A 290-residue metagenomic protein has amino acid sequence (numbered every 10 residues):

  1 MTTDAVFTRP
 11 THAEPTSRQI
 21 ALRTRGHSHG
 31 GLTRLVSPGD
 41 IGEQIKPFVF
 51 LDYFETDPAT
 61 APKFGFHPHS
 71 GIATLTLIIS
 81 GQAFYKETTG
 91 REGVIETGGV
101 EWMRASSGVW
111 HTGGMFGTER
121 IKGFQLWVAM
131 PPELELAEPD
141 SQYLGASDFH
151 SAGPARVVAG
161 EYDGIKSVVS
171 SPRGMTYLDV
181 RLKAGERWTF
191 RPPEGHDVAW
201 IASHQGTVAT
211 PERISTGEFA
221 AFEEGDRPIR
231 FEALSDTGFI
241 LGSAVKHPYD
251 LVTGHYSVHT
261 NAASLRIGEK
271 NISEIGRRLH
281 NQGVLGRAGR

Functional and structural regions predicted by a protein language model:
M1-R290: Jelly-roll (double-stranded beta-helix
